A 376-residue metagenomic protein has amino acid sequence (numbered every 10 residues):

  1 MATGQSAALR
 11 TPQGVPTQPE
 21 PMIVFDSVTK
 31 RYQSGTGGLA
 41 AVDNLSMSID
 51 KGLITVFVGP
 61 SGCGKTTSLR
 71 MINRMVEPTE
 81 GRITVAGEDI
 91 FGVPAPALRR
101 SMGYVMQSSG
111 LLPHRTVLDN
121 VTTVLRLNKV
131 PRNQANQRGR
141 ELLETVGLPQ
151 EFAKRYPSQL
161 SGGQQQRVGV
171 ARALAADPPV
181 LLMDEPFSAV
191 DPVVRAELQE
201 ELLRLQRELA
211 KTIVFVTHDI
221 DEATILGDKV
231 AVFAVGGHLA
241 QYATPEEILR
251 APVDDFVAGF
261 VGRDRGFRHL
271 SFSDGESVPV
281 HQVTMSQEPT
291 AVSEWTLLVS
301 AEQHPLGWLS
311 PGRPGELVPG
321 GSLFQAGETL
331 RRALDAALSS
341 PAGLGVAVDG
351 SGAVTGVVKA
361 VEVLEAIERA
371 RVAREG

Functional and structural regions predicted by a protein language model:
V58-P60: The feature captures the beta-strand-to-loop junction immediately N-terminal to the Walker
N73: Helix-to-loop junction immediately C-terminal to a conserved catalytic motif
D89-G103, L127, N133-N136: ABC ATPase NBD coupling module
H114-T122: Short coil-to-helix segment of the ABC ATPase nucleotide-binding domain corresponding to the Q-loop/switch region
R126, N133-E151: Conserved ABC ATPase "signature" region
S158, A176: Conserved signature/switch motifs of ABC ATPase nucleotide-binding domains
S277-Q303, G321-G376: The conserved cystathionine-beta-synthase
